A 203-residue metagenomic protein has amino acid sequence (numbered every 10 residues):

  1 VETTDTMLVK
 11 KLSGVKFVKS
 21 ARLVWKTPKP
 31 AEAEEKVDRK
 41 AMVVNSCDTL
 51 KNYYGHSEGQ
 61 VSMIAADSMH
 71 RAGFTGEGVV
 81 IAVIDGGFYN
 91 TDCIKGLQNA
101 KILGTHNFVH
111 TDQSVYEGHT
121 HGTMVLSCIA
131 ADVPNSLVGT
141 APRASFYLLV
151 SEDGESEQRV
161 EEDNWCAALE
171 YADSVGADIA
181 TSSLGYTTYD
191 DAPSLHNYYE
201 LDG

Functional and structural regions predicted by a protein language model:
V1-V61, A66-H70: Autoinhibitory propeptides
T4, L8, V61, A65 (+2 more regions): Stable alpha-helical elements in mature extracytoplasmic
S13-F17, A130-P134, E170-A177, G185: Sec-exported extracytoplasmic/periplasmic mature domains
S13-G14, E35, C93-L97, P193-L195: Short amphipathic alpha-helical segments
L23-K26, S151, G185: Short, ordered loop/turn segments at secondary-structure junctions
D48-S57, E152-E155, N197-D202: Short, basic, glycine/proline-bearing loop/turn elements
S57, D67-H106, T111-E161, V175-D178 (+1 more regions): Subtilisin-like serine protease catalytic core
E170-G203: Short acidic, glycine-rich surface-loop motifs adjacent to enzyme active sites
